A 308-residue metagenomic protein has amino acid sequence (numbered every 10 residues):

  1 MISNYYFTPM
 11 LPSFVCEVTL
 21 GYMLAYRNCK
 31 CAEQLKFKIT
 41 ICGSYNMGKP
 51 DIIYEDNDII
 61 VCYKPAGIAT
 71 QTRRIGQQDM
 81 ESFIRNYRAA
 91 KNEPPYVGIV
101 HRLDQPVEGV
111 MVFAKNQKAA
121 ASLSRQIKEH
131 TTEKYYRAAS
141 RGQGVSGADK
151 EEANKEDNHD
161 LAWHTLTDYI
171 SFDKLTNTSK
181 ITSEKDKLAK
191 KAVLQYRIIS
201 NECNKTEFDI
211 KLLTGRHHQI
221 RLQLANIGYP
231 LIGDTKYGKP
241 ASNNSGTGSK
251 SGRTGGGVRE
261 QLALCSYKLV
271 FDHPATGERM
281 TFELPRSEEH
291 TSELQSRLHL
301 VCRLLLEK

Functional and structural regions predicted by a protein language model:
M1-I2, C42, K239, S296 (+1 more regions): Alpha-helix initiation/capping motif
I2-T8: Extreme N-terminal basic, low-complexity initiation segments that serve as generic localization/processing leaders
P12-A32, K36-E288, S292: RNA pseudouridine synthases
E289-K308: Single conserved hydrophobic/aromatic residue that forms the stacking wall/gate of nucleotide- or nucleobase-binding
